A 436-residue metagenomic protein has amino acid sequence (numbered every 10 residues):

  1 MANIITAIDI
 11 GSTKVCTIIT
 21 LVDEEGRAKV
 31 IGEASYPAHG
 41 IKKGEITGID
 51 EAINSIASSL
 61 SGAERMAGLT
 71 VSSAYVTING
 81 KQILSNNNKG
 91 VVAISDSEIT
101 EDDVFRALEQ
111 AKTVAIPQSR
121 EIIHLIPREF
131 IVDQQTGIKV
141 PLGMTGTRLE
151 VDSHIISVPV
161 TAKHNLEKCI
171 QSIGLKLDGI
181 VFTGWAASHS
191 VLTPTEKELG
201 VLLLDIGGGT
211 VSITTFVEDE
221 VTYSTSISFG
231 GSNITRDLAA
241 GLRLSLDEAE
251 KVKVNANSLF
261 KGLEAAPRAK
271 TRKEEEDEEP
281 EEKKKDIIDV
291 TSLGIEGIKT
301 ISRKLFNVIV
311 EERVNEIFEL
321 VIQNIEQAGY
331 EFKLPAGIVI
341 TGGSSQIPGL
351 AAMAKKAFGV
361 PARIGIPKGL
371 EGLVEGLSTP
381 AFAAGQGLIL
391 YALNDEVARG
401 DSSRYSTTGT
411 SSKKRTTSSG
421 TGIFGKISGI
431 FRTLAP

Functional and structural regions predicted by a protein language model:
M1-K14, I18-L203, E220-T222, G231 (+5 more regions): Nucleotide/phosphate-binding catalytic cleft detector across ATP-hydrolyzing and phosphate-transferring enzymes
V15, S188-H189, L199, G208-T214 (+1 more regions): Short glycine/serine/threonine-rich phosphate/pyrophosphate-binding segments that cradle anionic phosphate groups
R27-V30, I206-T210, K355-P367: Acidic-glycine-rich active-site phosphate/pyrophosphate-binding loop
E101-F105, A357-G385: Conserved phosphate-binding/catalytic loops in two-lobed NTP-binding clefts
V158-P159, F260, K333-A357: Glycine-rich phosphate-binding loops at beta-strand->alpha-helix junctions
L199-G241: Glycine-rich phosphate-binding loop of actin/hexokinase-like ATP-binding domains
R236, K304, V308, E312-E319 (+7 more regions): Feature representing long, continuous alpha-helical segments
A240-L244, K356, V360-R363, Y391-A398: Short, well-ordered loop/turn and helix-capping segments at boundaries between secondary-structure elements and domains
